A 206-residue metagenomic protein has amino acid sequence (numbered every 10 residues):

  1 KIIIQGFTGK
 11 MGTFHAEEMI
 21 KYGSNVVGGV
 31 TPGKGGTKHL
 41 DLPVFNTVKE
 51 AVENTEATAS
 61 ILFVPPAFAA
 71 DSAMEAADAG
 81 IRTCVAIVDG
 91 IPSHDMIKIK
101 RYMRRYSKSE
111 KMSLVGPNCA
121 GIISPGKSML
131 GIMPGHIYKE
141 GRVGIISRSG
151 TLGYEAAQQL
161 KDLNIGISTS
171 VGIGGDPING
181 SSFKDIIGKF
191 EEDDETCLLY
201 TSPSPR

Functional and structural regions predicted by a protein language model:
I4, G28-T31, A86, S113-N118 (+3 more regions): General beta-strand structural signal in soluble alpha/beta enzymes
T8: N-terminal Rossmann NAD(P)H-binding glycine-rich loop of SDR-like oxidoreductase domains
Y22-K38: NAD(P)-binding Rossmann-fold cofactor-contacting core
L40-E53, F63-A70: Glycine-rich, highly charged phosphate/nucleotide-binding loops
F68-I87: Rossmann-fold NAD(P) dinucleotide-binding segment
G90-E110: Rossmann-fold NAD(P)-binding glycine/threonine-rich loop
H136-G188, E192: Short glycine-cluster motifs
Y200-R206: Conserved small/polar residues in nucleotide/adenosyl-binding loops
